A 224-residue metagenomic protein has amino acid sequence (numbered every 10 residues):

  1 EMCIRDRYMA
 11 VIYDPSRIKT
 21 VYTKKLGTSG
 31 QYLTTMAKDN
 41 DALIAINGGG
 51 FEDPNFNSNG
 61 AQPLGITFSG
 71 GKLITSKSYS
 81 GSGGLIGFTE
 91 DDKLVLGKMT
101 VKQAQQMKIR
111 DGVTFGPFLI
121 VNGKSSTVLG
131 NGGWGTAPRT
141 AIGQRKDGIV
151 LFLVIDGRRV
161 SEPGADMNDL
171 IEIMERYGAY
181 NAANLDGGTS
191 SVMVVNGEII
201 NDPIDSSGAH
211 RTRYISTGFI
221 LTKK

Functional and structural regions predicted by a protein language model:
E1-K224: Gly/Ser/Thr/Pro-rich low-complexity, intrinsically disordered segments
